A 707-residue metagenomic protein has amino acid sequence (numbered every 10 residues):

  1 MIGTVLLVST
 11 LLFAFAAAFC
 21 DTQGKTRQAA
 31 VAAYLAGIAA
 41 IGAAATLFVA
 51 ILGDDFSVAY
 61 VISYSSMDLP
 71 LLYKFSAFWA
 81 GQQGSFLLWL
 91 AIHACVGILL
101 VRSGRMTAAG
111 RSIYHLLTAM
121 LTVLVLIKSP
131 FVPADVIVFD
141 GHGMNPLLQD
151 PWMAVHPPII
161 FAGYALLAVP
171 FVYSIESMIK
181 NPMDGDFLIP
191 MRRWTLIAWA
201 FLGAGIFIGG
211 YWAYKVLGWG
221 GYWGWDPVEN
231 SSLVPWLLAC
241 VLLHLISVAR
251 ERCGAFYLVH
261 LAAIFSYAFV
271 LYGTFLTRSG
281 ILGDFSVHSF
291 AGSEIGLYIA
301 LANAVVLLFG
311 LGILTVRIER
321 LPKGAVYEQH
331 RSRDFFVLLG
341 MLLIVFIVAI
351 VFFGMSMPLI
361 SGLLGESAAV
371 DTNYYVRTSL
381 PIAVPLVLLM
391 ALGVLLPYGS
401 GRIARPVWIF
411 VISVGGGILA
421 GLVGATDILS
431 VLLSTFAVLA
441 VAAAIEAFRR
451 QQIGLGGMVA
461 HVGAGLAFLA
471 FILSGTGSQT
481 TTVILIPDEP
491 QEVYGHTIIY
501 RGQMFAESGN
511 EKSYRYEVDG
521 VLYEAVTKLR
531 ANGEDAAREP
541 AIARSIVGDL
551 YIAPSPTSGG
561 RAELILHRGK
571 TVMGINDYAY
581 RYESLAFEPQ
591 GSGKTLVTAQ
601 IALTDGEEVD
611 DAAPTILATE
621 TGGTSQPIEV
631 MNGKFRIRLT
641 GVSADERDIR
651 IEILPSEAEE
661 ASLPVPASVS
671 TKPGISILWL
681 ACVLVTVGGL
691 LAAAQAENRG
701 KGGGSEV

Functional and structural regions predicted by a protein language model:
M1-V707: Solvent-exposed, non-transmembrane regions of integral membrane proteins
